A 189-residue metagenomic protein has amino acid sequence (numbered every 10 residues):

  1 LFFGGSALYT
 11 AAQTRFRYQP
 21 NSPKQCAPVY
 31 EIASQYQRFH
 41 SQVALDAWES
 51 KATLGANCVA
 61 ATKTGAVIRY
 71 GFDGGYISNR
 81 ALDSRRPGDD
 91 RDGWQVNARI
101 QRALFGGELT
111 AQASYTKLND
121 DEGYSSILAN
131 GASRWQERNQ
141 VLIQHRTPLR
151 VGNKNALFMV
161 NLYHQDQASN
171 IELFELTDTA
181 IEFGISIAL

Functional and structural regions predicted by a protein language model:
L1-L189: Gram-negative and organellar
